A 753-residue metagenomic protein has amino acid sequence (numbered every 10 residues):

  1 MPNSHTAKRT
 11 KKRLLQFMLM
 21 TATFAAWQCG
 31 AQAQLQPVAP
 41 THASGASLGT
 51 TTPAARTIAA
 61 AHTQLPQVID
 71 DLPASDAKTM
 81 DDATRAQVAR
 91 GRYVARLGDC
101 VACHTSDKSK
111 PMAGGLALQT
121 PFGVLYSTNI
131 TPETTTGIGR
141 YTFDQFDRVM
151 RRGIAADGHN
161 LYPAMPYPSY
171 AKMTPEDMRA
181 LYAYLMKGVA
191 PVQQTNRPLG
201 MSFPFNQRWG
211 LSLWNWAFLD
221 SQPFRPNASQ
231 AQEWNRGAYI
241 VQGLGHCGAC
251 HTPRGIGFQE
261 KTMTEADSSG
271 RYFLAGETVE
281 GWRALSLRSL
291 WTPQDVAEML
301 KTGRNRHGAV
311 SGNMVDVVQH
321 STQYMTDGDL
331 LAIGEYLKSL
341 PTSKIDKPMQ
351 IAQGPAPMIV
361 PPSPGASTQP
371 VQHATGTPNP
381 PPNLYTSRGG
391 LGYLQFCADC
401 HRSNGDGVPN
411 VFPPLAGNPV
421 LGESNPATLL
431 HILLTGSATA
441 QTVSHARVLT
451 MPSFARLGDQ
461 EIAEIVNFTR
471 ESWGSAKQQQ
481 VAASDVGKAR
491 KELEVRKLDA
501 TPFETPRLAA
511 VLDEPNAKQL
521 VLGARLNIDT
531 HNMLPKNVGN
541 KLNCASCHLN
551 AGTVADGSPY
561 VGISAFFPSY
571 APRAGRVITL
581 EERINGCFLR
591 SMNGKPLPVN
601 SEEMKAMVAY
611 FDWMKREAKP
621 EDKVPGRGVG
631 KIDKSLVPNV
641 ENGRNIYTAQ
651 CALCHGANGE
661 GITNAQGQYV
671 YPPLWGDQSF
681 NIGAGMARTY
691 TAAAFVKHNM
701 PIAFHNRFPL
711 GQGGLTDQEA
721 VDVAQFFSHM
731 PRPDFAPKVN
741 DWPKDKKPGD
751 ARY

Functional and structural regions predicted by a protein language model:
M1-R13: N-terminal secretory signal peptides that target proteins for export/translocation
F17-A26: Bacterial N-terminal signal peptides
W27-Q32: Sec/Tat signal peptide C-region and signal peptidase I cleavage site
L35-A86, T105-L125, A156-A238, Q242-G243 (+10 more regions): Flexible coil segments in periplasmic/lumen-exposed cytochrome c-class electron-transfer proteins
Y93-T105, T128-N129, D144-R152, P163 (+19 more regions): C-type cytochrome heme c attachment motif
P111-L118, Q259-E265, V408-P414, D556-G562 (+1 more regions): Short cysteine/histidine-rich zinc-coordinating motifs and their immediately flanking basic loops
Y126-Q145, E277-S289, T428-L449, P506-A509 (+2 more regions): Short Fe-S-cluster ligation motifs
A309, T386, C400-P414, G422-A427 (+4 more regions): Extended hydrophobic-aromatic, low-complexity segments
